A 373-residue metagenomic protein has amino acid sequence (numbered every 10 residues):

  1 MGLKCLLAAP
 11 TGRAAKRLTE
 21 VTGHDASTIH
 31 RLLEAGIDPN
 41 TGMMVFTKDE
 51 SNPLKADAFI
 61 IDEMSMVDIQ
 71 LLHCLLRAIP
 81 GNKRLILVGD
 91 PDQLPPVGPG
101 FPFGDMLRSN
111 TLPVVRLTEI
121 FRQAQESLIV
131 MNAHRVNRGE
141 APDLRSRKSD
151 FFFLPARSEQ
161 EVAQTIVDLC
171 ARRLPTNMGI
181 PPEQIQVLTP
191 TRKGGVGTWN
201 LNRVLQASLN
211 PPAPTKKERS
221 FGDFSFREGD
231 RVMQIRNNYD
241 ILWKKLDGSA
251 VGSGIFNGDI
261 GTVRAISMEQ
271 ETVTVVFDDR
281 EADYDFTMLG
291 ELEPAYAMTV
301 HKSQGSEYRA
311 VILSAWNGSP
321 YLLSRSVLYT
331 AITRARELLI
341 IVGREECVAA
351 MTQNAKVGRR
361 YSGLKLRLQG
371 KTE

Functional and structural regions predicted by a protein language model:
G2-L3, A9-K16, V21, I29-I37 (+7 more regions): Conserved helicase motor core of SF1/SF2 NTP-dependent helicases
A26-I29, Y296: Conserved two-lobed SF2 helicase motor
D38-T47, I69, P214-K216, L322: Short gly/ser/thr-rich secondary-structure transition/capping motifs
P39-G42, K48-N52, S362-E373: Acidic, low-complexity intrinsically disordered tails
A58-D62, I86, L188, M233 (+2 more regions): Structural motif
P80, S225-E228, F256, S303: Residue-level recognition of short, solvent-exposed, well-ordered loop/turn junctions that link secondary-structure
V88-S253, R264: Conserved helicase motor core of P-loop NTPases
R138, L246-D247, N257-E373: C-terminal accessory regions
